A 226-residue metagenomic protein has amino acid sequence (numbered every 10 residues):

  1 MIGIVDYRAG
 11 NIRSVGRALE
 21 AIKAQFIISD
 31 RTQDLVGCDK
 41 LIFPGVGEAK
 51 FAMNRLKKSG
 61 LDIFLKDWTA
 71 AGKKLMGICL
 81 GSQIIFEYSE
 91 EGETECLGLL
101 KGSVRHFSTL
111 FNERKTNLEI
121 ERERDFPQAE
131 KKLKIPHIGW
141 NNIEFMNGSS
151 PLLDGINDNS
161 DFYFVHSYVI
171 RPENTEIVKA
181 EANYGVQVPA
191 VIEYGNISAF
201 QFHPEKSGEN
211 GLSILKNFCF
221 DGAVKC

Functional and structural regions predicted by a protein language model:
M1, F26-G37: Short acidic low-complexity segments
I2-A24, E205-K206: N-terminal beta1-alpha1 ligand-phosphate binding loop
A21-I28, L56-S59, N142-N147, A182-N183: Short gly/ser/thr-rich secondary-structure transition/capping motifs
Q25, K40, K74-M76, D161: Structural signature of beta-strand start/N-cap positions in the alpha/beta core of ABC transporter nucleotide-binding
I42-P44: Structural motif
G47-H137, K216: Cysteine-nucleophile active-site neighborhood
A70, V104-C226: Amide-donor transfer/coupling interface in amidating biosynthetic enzymes
